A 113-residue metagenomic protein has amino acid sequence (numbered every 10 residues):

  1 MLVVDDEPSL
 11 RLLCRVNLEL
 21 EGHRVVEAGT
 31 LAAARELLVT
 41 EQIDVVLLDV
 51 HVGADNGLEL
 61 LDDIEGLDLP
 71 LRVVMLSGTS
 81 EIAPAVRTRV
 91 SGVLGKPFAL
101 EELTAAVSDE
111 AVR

Functional and structural regions predicted by a protein language model:
R11, G53: The feature encodes the CheY-like receiver
L12-L20: Charged docking surfaces used in two-component/phosphorelay signaling
E27-V45: Acidic, metal-coordinating helix/loop segments flanking the phosphotransfer/catalytic sites of two-component signaling
T30, N56-E59: Acidic catalytic/metal-coordinating carboxylates
E36, L58-L69: Short amphipathic alpha-helix used as the core "switch/output" element in two-component signaling
D49: Active-site residues of response regulator receiver
F98-A111: C-terminal output helix
